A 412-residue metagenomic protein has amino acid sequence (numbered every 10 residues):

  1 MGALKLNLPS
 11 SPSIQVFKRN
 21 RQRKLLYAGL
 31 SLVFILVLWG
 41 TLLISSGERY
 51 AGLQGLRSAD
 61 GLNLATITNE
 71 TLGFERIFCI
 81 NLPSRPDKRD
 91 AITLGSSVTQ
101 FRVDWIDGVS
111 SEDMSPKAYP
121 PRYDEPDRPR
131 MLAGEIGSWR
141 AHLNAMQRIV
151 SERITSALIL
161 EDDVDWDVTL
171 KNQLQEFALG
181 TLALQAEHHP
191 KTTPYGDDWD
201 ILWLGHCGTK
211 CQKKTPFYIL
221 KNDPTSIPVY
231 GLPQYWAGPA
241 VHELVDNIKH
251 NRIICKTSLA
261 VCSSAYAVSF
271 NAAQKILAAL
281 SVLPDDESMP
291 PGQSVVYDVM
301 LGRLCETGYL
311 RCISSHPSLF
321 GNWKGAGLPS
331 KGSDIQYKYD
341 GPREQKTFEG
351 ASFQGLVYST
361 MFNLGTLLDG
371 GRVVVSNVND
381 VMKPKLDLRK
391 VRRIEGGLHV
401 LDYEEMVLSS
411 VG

Functional and structural regions predicted by a protein language model:
G2-L160, V164-G412: An acidic/histidine-cluster motif and surrounding catalytic segment that typifies divalent-metal-assisted enzyme active
